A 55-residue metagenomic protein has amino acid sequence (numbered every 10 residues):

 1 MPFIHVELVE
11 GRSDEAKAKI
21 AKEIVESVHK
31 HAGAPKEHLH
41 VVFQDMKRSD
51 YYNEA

Functional and structural regions predicted by a protein language model:
P2-A55: A domain-level signal for the structural core that forms small-molecule/cofactor-binding pockets and catalytic centers
